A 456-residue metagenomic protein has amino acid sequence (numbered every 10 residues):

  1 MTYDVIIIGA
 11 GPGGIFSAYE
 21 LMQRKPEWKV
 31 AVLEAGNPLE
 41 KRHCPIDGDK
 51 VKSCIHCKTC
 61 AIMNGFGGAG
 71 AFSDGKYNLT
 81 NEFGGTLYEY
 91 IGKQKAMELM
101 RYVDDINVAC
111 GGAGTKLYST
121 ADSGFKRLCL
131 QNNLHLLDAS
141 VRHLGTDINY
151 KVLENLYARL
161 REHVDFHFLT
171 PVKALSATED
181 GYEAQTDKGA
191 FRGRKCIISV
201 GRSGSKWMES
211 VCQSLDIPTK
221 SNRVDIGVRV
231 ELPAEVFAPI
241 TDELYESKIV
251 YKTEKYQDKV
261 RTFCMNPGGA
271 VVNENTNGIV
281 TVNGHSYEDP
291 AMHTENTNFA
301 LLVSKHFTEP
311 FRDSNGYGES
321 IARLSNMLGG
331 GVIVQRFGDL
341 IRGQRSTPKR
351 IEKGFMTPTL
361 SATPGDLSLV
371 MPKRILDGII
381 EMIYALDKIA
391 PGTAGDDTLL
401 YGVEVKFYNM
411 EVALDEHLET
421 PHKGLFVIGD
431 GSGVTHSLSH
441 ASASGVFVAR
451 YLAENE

Functional and structural regions predicted by a protein language model:
M1-N81, A121-S123, R127-E456: Residues forming the flavin
G65-T115: Dinucleotide-binding Rossmann-like beta1-alpha1 core, especially the glycine-rich loop that anchors the ADP
